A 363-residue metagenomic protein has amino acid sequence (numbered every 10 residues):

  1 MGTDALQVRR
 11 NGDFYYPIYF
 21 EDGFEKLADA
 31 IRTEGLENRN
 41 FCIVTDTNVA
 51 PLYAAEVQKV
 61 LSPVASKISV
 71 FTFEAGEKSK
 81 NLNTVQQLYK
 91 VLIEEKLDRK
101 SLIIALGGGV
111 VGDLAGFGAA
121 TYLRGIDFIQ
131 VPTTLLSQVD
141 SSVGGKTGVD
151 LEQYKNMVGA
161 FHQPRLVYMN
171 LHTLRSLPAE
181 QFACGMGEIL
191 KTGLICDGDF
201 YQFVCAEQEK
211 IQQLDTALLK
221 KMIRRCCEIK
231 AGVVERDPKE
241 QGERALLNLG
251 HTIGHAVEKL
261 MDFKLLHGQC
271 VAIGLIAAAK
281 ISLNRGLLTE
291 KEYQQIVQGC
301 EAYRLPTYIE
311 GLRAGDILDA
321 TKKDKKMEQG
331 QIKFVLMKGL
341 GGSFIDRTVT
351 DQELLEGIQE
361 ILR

Functional and structural regions predicted by a protein language model:
M1-S101: ATP/NTP phosphate-donor binding region
G2-L6, G187-I189, L287-R363: C-terminal charged capping/lid subdomain of soluble metabolic enzymes
Y89-L106, A115-Q130: Non-catalytic interfacial helical region
K96-D98, T121-Y122, D150-L151, V158-H162 (+3 more regions): Solvent-exposed alpha-helices and their adjacent loops that cap or buttress functional pockets in soluble metabolic
V110-F117, Q138-V139, A256: Short glycine/serine/threonine-rich phosphate/pyrophosphate-binding segments that cradle anionic phosphate groups
F117-K210: A glycine/threonine-rich phosphate-anchoring loop and its flanking beta-alpha core in nucleotide/phosphate-binding
Q202, E207-G315: Active-site segments that bind and position negatively charged phosphate/pyrophosphate groups
